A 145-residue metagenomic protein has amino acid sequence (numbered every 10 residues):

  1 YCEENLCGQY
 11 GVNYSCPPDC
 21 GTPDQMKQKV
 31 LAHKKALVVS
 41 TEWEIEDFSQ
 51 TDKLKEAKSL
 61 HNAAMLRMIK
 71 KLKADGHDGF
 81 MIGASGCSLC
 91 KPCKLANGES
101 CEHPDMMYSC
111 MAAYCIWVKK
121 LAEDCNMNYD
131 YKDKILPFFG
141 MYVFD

Functional and structural regions predicted by a protein language model:
Y1-N13, P17-D145: Catalytic cores of enzyme domains
